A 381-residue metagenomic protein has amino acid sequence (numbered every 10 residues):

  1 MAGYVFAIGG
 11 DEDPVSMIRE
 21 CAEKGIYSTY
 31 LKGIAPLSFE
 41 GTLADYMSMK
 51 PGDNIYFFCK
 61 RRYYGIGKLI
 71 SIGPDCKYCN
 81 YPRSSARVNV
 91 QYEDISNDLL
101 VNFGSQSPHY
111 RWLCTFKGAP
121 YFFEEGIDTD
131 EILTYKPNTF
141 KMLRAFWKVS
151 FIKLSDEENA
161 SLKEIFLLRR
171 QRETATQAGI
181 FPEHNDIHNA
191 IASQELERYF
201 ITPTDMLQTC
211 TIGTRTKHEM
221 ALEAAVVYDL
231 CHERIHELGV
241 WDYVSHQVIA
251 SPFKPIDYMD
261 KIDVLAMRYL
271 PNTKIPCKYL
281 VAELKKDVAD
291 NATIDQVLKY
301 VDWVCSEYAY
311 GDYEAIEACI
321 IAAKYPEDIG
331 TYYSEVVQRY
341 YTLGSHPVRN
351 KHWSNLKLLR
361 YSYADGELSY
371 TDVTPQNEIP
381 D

Functional and structural regions predicted by a protein language model:
A2-T29, Y135-D381: Charged, terminal alpha-helix-loop-beta segments that serve as non-catalytic nucleic-acid engagement and/or assembly
G33-D45: Short alpha-helix capping/helix-loop boundary micro-motifs
F58-Y64: Short, charged beta-turn/beta-strand-edge "cap" motif at the junction between a beta-strand and an adjacent loop
Y64-I66, C76-K77, D328-I329: Short catalytic/ligand-binding loop motif for oxyanion handling, primarily in non-cytosolic enzymes, centered on
K68-I152, D156: Aromatic- and Lys/Arg-enriched surface recognition patch
